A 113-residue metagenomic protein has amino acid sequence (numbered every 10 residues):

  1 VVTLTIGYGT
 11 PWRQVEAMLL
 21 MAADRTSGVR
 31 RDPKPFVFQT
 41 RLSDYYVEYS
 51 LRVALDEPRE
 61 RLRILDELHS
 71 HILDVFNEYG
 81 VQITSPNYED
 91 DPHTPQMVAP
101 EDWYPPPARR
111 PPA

Functional and structural regions predicted by a protein language model:
T3-Q14, M18-L20, D24, R30-A113: Solvent-exposed, non-transmembrane regulatory segments of membrane-associated proteins
